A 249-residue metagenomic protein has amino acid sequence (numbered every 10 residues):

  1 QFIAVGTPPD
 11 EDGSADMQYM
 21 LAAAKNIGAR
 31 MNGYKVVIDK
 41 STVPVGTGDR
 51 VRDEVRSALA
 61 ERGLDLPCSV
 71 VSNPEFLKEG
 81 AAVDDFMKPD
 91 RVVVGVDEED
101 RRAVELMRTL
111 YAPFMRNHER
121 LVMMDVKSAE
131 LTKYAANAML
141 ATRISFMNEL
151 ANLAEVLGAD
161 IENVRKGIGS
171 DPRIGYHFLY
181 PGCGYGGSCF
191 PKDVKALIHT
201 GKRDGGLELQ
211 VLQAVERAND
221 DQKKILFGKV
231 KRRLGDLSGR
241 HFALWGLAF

Functional and structural regions predicted by a protein language model:
F2-F249: Structural/interface elements that position substrates and couple domains in central-metabolism enzymes
